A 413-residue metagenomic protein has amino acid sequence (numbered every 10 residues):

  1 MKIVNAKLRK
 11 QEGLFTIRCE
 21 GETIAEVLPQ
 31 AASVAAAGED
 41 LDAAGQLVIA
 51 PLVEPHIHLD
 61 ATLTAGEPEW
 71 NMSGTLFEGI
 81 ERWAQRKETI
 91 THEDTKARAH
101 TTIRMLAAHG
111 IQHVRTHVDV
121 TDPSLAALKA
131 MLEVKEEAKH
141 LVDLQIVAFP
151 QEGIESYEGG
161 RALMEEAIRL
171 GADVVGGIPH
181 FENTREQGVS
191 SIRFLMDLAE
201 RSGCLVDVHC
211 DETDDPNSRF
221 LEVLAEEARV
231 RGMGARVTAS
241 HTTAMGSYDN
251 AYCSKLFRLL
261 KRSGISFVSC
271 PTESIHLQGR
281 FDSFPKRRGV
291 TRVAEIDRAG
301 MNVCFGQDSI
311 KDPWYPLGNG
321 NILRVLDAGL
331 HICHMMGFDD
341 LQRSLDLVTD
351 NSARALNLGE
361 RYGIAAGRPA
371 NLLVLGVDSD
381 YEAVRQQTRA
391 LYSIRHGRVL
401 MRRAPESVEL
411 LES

Functional and structural regions predicted by a protein language model:
M1-A35, D380: N-terminal metal-binding scaffold of metallo-dependent hydrolase/deaminase domains
M1-N5, V34-G74, E78: Replace "His-x-His-based motif
L63-T95, G171-V174, F220-T238, T243 (+3 more regions): Active-site gating loops and adjacent loop-to-helix segments of metal-dependent hydrolytic enzymes
A65-H117, L125-E137, A162-R169: Alpha-helical scaffold segments that flank or form the walls of functional sites
R82-A97, V147-E158, P179-E186: Active-site mouth loops of central-metabolism enzymes
A126-K139, Y157-S266, D282-F305: Histidine/acidic residue-rich metal-binding segments in metalloenzymes
L205, E226-V237, E273-L277, R287-L375: His/Asp/Glu-enriched, well-ordered alpha-helical/loop segment that forms or immediately abuts the divalent-metal
A366-S413: C-terminal cap of metal-dependent C-N hydrolases
